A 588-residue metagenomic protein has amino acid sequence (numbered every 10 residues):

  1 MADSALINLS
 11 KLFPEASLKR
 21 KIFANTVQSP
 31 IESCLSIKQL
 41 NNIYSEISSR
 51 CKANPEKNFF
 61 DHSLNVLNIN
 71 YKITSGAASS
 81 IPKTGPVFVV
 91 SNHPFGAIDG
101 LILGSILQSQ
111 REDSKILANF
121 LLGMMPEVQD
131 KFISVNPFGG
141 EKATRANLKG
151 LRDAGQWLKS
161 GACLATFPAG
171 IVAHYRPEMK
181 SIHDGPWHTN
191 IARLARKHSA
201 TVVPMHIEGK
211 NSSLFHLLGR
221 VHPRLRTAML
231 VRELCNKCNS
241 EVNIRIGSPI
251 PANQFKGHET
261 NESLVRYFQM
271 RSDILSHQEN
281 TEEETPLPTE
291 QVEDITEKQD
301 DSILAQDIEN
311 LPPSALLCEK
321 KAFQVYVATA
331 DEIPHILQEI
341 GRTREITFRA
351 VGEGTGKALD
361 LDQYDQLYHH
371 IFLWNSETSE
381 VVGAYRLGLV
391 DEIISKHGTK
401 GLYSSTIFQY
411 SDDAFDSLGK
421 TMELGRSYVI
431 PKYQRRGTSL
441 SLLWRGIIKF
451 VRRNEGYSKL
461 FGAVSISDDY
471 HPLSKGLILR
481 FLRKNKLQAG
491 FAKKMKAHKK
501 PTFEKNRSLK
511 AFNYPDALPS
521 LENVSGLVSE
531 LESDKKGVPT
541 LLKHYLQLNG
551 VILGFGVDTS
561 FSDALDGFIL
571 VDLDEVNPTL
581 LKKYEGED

Functional and structural regions predicted by a protein language model:
M1-H93, G100-I102, S109-D113, Q129-D130 (+1 more regions): Membrane-anchoring hydrophobic helices of lipid-metabolizing enzymes
A2, L9-E15, D113, L148-T296 (+1 more regions): Non-catalytic C-terminal accessory region of glycerolipid acyltransferases and related lyso-lipid remodeling enzymes
T74, T84, F88-V90, G96-L103 (+6 more regions): Short acidic (Asp/Glu) patches
S109-D113, Q156-C163, R196-T201, A350 (+4 more regions): Secondary-structure boundary elements
D113-N147, L151, L158: Conserved nucleotide-cofactor-binding alpha/beta core module
E290-D331: Conserved N-terminal entry element of GNAT/NAT acetyltransferase domains
L317-H370, W374-L389: Short amphipathic alpha-helix that is part of the acyltransferase structural core
E345, T355-A358, D391-V551, G556-D566 (+1 more regions): Acyl-donor binding region in acyl/amide transferases
